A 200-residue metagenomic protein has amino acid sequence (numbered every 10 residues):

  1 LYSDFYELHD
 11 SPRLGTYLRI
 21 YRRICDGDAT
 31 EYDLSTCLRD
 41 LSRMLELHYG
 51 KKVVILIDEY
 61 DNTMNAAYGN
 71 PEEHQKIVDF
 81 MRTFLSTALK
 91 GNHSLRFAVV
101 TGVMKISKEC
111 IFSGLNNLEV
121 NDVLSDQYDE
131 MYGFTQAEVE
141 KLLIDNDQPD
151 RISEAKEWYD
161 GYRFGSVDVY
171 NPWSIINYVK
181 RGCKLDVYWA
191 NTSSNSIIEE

Functional and structural regions predicted by a protein language model:
L1-E200: Phosphate-binding site recognition
